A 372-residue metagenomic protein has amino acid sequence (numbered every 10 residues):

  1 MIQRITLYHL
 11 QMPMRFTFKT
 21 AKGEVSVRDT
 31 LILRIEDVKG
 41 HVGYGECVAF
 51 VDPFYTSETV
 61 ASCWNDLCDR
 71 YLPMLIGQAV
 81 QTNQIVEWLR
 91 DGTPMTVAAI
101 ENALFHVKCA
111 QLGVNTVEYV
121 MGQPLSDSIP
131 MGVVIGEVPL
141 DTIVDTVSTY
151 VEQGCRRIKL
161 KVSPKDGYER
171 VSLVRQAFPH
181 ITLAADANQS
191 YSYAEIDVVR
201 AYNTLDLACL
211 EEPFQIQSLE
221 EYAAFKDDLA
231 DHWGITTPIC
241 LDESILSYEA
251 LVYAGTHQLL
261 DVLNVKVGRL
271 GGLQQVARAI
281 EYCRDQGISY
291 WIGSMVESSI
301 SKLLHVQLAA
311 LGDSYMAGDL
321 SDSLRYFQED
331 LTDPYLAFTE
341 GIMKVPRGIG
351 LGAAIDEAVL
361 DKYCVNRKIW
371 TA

Functional and structural regions predicted by a protein language model:
M1-F54, L324-E329, W370: Structured beta-strand/loop patches that form or line metal/cofactor-binding pockets in enzymes
Q3-M14, V25, V296-A372: Flexible C-terminal active-site loop/helix
R4, E36-L112: Metal- or metallocofactor-binding catalytic centers and their adjacent structured scaffolds across diverse enzyme
L33, G40, I100, G113 (+7 more regions): Conserved, mostly hydrophobic/aromatic
L112-G136, R170, H180: N-terminal small/glycine-rich loop or linker at the start of catalytic domains across soluble metabolic enzymes
V114, V133-E152: Active-site beta->alpha loop and helix N-cap motifs at the rims of alpha/beta catalytic domains
S128-D141, N188-S192, C240: Active-site mouth loops of central-metabolism enzymes
L160, K165-S301, F327-D330: Catalytic core of soluble alpha/beta enzymes
